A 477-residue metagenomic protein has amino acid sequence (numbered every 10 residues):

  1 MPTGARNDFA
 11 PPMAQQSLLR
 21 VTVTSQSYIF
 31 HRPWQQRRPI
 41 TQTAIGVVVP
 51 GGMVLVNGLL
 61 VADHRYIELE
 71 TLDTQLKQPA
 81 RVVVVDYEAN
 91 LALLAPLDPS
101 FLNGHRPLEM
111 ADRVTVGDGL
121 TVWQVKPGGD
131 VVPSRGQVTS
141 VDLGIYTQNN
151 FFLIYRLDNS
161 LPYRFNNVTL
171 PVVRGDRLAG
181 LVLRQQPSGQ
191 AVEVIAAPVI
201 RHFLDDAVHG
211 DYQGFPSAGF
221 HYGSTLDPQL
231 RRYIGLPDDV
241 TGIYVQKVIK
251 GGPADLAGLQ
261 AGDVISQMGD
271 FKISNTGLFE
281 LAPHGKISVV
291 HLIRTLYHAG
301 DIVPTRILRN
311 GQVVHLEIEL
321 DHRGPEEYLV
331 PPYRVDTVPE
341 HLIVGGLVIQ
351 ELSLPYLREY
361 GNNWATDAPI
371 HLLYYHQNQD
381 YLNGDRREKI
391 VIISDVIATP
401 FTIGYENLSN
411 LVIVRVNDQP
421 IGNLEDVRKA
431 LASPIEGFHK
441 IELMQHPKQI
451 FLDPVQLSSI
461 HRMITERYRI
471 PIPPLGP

Functional and structural regions predicted by a protein language model:
M1-F9, A207, H376: A short, compositionally biased domain-edge/stem linker segment
G4-F9, Y28-G51, N57, K77-P79 (+3 more regions): A conserved glycine-rich beta-strand in the N-terminal activation segment of trypsin-fold
M13-H31, V122: A short, Trp-centered hydrophobic/proline-enriched beta-strand micro-motif
Q26, Q35, V47-P50, G58-A62 (+9 more regions): C-terminal recognition in membrane/secretory proteostasis and scaffolding
T43, V56-A62, S134, S140 (+2 more regions): Short beta->alpha transition motifs characteristic of CBS
P50-V132, N166, P187-G189, V314-H315: Conserved active-site neighborhood of the chymotrypsin/trypsin-like protease fold
G119-I154: Chymotrypsin/trypsin-fold serine protease catalytic domain
I195-F203: Amphipathic alpha-helical "output/dimerization" segments
